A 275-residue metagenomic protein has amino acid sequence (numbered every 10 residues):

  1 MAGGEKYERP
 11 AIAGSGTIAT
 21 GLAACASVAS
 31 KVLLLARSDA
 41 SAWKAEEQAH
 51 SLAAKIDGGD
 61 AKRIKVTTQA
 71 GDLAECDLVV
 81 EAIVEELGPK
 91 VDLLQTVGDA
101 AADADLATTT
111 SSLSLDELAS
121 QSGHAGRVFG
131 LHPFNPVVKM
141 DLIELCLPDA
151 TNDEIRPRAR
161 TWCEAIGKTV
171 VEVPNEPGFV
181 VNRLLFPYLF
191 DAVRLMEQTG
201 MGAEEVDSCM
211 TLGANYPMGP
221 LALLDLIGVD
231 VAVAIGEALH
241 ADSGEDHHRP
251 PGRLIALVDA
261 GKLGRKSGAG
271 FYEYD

Functional and structural regions predicted by a protein language model:
M1-K55, A100: NAD(P)+-binding Rossmann beta1-loop-alpha1 motif at the extreme N-terminus of oxidoreductases
A2-K6, S30, R37, E164-T169 (+3 more regions): NAD(P)-dependent Rossmann-like dehydrogenase/reductase catalytic/cofactor-binding core
A13, T67, A82, T108-T110 (+1 more regions): Structural motif
I18-L22, G88-K90, S111-L115: Short glycine/serine/threonine-rich phosphate/pyrophosphate-binding segments that cradle anionic phosphate groups
A36-D60, L147-E154, V170, P177-L185: Rossmann-like dinucleotide-binding cores of NAD(P)H-dependent redox enzymes
R37-S41, A54-D105: Rossmann-like NAD(P)-binding element
D105-P174, F179-R183: Rossmann-fold dinucleotide-binding core
